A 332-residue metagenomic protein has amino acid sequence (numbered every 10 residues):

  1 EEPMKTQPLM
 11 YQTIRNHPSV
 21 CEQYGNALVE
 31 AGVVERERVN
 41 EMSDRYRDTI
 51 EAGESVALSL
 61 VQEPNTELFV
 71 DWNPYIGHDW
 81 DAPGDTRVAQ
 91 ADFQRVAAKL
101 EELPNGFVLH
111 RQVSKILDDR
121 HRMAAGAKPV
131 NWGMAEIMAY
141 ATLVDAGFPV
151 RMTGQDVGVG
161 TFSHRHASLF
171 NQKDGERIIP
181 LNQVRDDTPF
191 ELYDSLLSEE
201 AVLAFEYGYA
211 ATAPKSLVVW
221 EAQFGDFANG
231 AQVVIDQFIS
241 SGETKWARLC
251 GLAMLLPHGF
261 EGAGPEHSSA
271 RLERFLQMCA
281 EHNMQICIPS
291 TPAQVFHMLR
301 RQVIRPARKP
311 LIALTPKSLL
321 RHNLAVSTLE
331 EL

Functional and structural regions predicted by a protein language model:
E1-L332: Flexible, glycine-rich loop/tail regions that form catalytic "lids" or insertion modules at the edges of active sites
